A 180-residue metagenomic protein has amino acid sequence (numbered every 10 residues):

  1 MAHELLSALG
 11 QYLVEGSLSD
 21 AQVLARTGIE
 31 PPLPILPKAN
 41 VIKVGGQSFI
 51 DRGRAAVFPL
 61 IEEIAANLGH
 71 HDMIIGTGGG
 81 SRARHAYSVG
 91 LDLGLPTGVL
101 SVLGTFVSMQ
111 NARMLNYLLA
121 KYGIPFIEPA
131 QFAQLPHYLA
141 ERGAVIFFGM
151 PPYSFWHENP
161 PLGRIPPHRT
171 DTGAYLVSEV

Functional and structural regions predicted by a protein language model:
M1-I74: N-terminal glycine-/serine-/threonine-rich phosphate-binding loop
P32, Y87-T172: Ligand-binding beta-strand-loop-alpha-helix segment within the catalytic cores of soluble metabolic enzymes
I42, I75-G78, L115, S178: Buried hydrophobic positions in well-ordered alpha/beta secondary-structure cores of metabolic enzymes
S48-I50, G80-R84, Y153-S154: Short, active-site-adjacent cap segments at secondary-structure transitions
F58-A65, Q134-H137, A174-Y175: Short amphipathic alpha-helical segments and helix-helix/interface helices
N67-H71, L115-G123, V180: A structural motif corresponding to the C-terminal end of an alpha-helix and its immediate exit/capping segment
D72-G79, A83-A86: Glycine/small-residue-rich interface belts in oligomeric ring/scaffold proteins and their assembly partners
T170-V180: Acidic, metal-associated active-site segment
